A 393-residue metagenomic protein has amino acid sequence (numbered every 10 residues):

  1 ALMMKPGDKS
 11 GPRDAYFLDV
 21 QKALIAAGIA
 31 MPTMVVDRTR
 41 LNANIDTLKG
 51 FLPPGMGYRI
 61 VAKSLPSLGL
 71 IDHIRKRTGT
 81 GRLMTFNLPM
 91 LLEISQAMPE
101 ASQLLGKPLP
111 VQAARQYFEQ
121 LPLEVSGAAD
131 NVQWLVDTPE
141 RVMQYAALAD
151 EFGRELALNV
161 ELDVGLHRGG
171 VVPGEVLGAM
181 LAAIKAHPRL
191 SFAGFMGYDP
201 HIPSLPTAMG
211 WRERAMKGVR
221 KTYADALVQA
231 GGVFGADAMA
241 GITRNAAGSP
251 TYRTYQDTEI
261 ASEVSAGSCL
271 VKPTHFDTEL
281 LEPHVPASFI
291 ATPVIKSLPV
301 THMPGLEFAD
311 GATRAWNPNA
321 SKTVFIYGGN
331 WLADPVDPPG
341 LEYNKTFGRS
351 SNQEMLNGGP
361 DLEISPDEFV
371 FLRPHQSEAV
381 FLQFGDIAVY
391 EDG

Functional and structural regions predicted by a protein language model:
L2-K5, Y16-M34: Generic N-terminal amphipathic, Lys/Arg-enriched alpha-helix
F17, L166, M196-P203, A261-L270 (+3 more regions): Active-site pocket-lining/capping segments in soluble small-molecule metabolic enzymes
A26-D37, A101-L104, P122-W134, P206-K217: Glycine-rich tight-turn/loop motif centered on a GG-T
L41, K63, I94, V160 (+5 more regions): Conserved, mostly hydrophobic/aromatic
Y58-S204: Active-site-proximal beta-alpha core segment in soluble small-molecule metabolic enzymes
A157, D163-E282: Active-site loop/helix belt of alpha/beta enzymes
R214, P250-F325: Active-site loop ensemble at the mouth of alpha/beta enzyme cores that anchors a bound cofactor
V300-G393: C-terminal accessory subdomain/extension
